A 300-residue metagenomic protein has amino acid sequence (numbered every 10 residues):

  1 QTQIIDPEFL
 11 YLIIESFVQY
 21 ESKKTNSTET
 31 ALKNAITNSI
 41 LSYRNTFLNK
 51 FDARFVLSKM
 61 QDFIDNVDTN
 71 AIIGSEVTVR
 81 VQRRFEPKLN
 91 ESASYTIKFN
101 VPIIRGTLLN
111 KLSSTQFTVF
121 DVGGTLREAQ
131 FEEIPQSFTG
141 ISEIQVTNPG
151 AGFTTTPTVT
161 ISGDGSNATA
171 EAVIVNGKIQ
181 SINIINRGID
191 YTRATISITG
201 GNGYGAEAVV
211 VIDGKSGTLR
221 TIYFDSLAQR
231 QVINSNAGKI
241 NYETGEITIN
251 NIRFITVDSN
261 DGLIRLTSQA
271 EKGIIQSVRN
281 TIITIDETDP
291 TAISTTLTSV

Functional and structural regions predicted by a protein language model:
Q1-F51: Carbohydrate-recognition loop of C-type lectin domains
D6-I13, A53-D62, R80-E86: A glycine-rich phosphate-binding loop feature that marks nucleotide/adenosyl-phosphate handling sites
S16-S22, F99-V101, S268-A270: Flexible glycine-/small-residue-rich
V67-Q82: Short, well-structured beta-strand/strand-turn elements
S94-Q136: C-terminal extracytoplasmic interaction modules
E133-T218: Conserved, function-critical positions that sit in or immediately flank catalytic and ligand-binding motifs
S137-T139, Y191-G200, D213-L219, S226-V300: Surface-exposed interaction regions enriched in Ser/Thr/Asp/Glu that occur as long low-complexity tracts or repetitive
